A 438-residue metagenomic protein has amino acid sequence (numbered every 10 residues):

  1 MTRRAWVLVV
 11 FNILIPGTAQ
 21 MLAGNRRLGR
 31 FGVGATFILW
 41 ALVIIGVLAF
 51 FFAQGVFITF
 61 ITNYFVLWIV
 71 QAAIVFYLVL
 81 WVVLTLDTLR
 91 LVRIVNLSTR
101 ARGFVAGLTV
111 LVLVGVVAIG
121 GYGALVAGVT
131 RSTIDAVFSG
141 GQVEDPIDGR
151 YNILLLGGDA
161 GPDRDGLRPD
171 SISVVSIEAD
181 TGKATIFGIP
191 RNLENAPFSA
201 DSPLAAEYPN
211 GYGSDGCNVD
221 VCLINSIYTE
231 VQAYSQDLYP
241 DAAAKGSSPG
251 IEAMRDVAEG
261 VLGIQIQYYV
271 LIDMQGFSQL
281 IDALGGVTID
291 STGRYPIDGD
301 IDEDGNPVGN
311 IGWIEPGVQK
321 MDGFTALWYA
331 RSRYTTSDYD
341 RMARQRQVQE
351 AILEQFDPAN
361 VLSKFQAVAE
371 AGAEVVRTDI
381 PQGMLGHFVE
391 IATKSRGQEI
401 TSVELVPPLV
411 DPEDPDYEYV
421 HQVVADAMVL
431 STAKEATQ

Functional and structural regions predicted by a protein language model:
T2, G29-V33, F60, Y64-I74 (+2 more regions): Membrane-water interface of alpha-helical transmembrane segments
T2-L28, V33-W40: Hydrophobic, aromatic-rich membrane-embedded alpha-helical segments
N12, Y77-L78, M274: Hydrophobic alpha-helical transmembrane segments
M21-N25, V82-G103: Cytoplasmic membrane-interface segments at the C-terminal ends of transmembrane helices
L22, I45, F52-A53, I58 (+1 more regions): N-terminal secretory targeting signals
F37-I94: Membrane-embedded alpha-helical segments of integral membrane proteins
L97-V129: Internal/C-terminal transmembrane anchor helices
Y122-Q438: Non-catalytic, solvent-exposed segments at the cell envelope interface
